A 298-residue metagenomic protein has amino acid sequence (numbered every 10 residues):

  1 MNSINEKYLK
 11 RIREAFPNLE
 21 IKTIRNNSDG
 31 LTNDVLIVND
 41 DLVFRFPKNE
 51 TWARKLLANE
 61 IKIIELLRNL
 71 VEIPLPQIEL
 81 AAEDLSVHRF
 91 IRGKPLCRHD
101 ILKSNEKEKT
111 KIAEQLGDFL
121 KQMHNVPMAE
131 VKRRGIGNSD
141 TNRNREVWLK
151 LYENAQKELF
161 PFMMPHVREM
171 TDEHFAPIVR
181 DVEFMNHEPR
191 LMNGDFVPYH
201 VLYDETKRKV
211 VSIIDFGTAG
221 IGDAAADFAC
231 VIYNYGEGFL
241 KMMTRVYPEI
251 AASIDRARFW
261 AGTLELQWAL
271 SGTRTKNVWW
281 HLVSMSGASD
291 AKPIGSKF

Functional and structural regions predicted by a protein language model:
M1-L19: Juxta-kinase regulatory segment immediately upstream of eukaryotic protein kinase catalytic domains
K22-E146, P161, E169, N186: ATP-binding pocket architecture of kinase catalytic cores
L31, E83, T206-R208, G262: Short strand-connecting beta-turns/loops that link adjacent beta-strands
N59-I64, Y152-A155, M243, A288-S289: Catalytic core of nucleotide-sugar-dependent glycosyltransferases
Q156-R190: ATP-dependent phospho-/nucleotidyl transfer catalytic cores
P189-M192, V197-R258: Active-site Asp-x-Gly
K241, R245, E249, Q267-F298: ATP/Mg2+ or Mg2+-diphosphate-binding catalytic cores that bind nucleotide phosphates or diphosphates via glycine-rich
R258-Q267: Hydrophobic alpha-helical segments that form the core of small-molecule binding pockets and/or dimer interfaces
